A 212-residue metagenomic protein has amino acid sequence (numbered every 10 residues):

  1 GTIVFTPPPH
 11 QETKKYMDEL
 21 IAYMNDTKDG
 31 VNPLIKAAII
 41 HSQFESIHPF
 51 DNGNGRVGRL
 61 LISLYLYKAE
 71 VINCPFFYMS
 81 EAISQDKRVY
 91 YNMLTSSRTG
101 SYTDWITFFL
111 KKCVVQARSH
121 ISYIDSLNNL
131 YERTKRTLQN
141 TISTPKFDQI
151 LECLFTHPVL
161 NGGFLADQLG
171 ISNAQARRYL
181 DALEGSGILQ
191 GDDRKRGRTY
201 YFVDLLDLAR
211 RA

Functional and structural regions predicted by a protein language model:
G1-A212: FIC/Doc superfamily catalytic core
